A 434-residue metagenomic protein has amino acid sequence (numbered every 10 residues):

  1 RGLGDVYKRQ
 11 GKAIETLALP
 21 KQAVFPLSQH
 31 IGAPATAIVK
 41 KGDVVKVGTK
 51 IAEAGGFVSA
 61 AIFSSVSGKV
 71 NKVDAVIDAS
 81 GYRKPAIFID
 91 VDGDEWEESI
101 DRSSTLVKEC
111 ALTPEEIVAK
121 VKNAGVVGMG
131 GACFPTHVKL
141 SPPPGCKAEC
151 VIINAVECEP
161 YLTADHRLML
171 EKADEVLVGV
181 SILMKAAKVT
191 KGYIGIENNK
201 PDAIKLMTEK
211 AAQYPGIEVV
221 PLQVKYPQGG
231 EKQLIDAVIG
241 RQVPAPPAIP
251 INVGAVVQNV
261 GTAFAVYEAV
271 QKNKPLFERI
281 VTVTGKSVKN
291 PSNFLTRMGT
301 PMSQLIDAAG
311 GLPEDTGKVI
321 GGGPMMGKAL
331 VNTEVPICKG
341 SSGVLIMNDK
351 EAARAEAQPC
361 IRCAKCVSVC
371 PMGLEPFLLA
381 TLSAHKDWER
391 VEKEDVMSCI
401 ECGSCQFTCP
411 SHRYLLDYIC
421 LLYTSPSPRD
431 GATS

Functional and structural regions predicted by a protein language model:
G2-Y7, Y423-P428: Conserved small/polar residues in nucleotide/adenosyl-binding loops
K12-G32, I62-S64: Short beta-strand-turn/beta-hairpin segments enriched in glycine/proline and small hydrophobics that form edge-strand
V24-A33, A54-S59, V344-A364, A380-E401: Ferredoxin-like iron-sulfur electron-transfer modules
V44-G56, K365-A384, S404-L422: Iron-sulfur cluster-binding cysteine motifs and their immediate structural context in ferredoxin-like electron-transfer
V45-S59, D74, P85-V91: Short hydrophobic beta/alpha edge segments that flank linear recognition/processing sites
G68-V70: Conserved hydrophobic positions within beta-strands
I77-F134, G145, P201: Acidic low-complexity segments
T190-M302, A308-P313, G323: Hydrophobic alpha-helical positions that pack around
